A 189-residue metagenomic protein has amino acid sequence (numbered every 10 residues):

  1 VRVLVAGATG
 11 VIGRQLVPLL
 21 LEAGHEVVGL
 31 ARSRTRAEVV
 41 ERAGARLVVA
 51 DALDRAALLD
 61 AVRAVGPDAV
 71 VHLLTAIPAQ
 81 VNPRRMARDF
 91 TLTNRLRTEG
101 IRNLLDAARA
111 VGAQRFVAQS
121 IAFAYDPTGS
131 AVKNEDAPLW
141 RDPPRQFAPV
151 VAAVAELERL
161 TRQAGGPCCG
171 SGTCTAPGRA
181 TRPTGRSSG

Functional and structural regions predicted by a protein language model:
V3-H25: N-terminal Rossmann NAD(P)H-binding glycine-rich loop of SDR-like oxidoreductase domains
A6, L30, V70-A76, F116-A122 (+1 more regions): SDR active-site strand-loop-helix element
H25-R32: Conserved glycine-rich Rossmann-like NAD(P)H-binding loop of the short-chain dehydrogenase/reductase
T35-E99: NAD(P)H-binding glycine-rich loop region in Rossmannoid oxidoreductase-like domains and their noncatalytic homologs
L53, A124, C174-A176: Conserved sequence/active-site signature of Rossmann-fold short-chain dehydrogenase/reductase
V81-A148: Conserved Rossmann-fold NAD(P)-dependent oxidoreductase catalytic core, especially the SDR/UDP-sugar
G129-S130, R159-G189: NAD(P)-dependent short-chain dehydrogenase/reductase
D142-C168: Active-site Tyr-X1-5-Lys
